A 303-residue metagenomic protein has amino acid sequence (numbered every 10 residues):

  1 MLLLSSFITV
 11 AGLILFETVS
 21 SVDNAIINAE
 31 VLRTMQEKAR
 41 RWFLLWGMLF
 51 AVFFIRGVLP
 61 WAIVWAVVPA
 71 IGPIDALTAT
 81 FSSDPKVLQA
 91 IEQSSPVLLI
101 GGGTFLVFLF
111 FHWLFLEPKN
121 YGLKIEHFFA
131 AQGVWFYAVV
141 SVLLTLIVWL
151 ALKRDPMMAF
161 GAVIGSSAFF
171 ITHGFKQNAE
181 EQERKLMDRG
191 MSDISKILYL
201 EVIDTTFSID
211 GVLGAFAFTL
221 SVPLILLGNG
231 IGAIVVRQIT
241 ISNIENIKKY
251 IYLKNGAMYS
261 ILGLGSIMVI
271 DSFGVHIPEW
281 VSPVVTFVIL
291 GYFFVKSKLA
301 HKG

Functional and structural regions predicted by a protein language model:
M1-G303: Multi-pass alpha-helical transmembrane bundle typical of ion/small-solute transporters and intramembrane aspartyl
